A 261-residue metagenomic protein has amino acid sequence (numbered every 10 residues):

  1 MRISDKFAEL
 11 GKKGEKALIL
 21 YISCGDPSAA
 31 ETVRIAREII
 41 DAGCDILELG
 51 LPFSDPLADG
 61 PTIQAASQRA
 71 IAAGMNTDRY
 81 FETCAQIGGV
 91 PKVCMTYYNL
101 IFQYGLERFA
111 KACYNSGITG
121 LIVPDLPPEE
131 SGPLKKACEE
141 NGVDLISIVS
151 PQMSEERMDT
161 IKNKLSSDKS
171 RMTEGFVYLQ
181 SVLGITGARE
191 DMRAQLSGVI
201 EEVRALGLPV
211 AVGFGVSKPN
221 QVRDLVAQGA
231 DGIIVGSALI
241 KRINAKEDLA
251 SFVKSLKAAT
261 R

Functional and structural regions predicted by a protein language model:
M1-I19, C84-A85, E201, R261: N-terminal amphipathic alpha-helix/helix-capping segment at the start of soluble metabolic enzymes
L18-I22, L47-L49, K92-T96, L121-V123 (+4 more regions): Hydrophobic faces of well-ordered beta-strands that scaffold small-molecule active sites in alpha/beta enzyme cores
A29-I39, M153-D168, L206-G207, V212 (+1 more regions): Catalytic cores of alpha/beta
I40, I46-L47, L51, I63-L126: Active-site beta->alpha loop and helix N-cap motifs at the rims of alpha/beta catalytic domains
C44-P56, I118-I122, P127-E130, V177-G187 (+1 more regions): Glycine-rich phosphate-binding active-site loops on the catalytic face of alpha/beta enzymes
D59-S67, S237-R261: C-terminal helical cap(s) of enzyme catalytic domains, especially alpha/beta-barrels
I63-A65, R69-A73, M158-E202, N244: Glycine/Thr-rich beta-alpha phosphate-binding loop at enzyme active sites
I71-G74, T96, G117-E130, D144-M153 (+2 more regions): Catalytic beta/alpha-barrel core
